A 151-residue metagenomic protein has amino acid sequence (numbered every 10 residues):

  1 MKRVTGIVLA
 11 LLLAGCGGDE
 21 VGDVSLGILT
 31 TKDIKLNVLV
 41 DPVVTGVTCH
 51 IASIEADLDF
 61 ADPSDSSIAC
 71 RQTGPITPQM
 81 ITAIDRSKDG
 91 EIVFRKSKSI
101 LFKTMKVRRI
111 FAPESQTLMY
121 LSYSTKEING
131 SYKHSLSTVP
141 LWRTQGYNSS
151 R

Functional and structural regions predicted by a protein language model:
K2-I7: Sec-dependent signal peptide recognition, specifically the positively charged N-region followed immediately by
L9-A10, P42, P63: Residue-level signal for mature regions of secreted extracellular proteins and peptides
L13-G15: C-terminal motif of bacterial Sec signal peptides marking the signal peptidase cleavage site
G17-D19: Bacterial signal peptide processing site
D23-P42: Post-signal peptide N-terminal segment of mature Sec-exported envelope proteins
T31, V44-G46, D65: Extracytoplasmic
T48-P113: Mature extracytoplasmic domains of secretory-pathway proteins
E114-R151: C-terminal partner/receptor-binding element of secreted or periplasmic proteins
